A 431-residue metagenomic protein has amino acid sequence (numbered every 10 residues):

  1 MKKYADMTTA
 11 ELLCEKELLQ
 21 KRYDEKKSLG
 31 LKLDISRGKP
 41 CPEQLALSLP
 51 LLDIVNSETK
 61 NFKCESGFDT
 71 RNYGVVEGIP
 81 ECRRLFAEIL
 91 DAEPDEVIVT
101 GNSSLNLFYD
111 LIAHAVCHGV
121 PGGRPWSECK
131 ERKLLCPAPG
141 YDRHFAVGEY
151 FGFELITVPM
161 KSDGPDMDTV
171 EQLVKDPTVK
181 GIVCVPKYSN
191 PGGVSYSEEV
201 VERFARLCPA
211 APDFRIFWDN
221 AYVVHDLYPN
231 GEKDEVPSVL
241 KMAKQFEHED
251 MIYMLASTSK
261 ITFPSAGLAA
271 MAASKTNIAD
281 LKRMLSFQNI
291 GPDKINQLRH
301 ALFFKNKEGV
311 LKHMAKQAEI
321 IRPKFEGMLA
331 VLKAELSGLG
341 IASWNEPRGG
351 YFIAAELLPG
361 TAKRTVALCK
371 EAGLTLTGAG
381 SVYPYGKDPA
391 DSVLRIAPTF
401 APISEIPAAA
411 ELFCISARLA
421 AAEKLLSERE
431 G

Functional and structural regions predicted by a protein language model:
K2-E77, E88, E371-L374: N-terminal "arm"/small-domain region of PLP-dependent enzymes with the aminotransferase-like
K60, F68-P212, V223-E247, A362 (+2 more regions): Conserved core of the PLP fold type I
T100, K244-R322, E335, A422: Conserved core segment of the aminotransferase class I/II
P212-F214, W218, G231-S259, A279-D280 (+1 more regions): Conserved active-site segment immediately N-terminal to the catalytic lysine that forms the internal aldimine
A315-L329, I341-E356, K370: Conserved glycine-rich beta-strand-loop-beta hairpin in the small C-terminal domain of fold type I
A354-G360, L376-R418: Conserved PLP-binding active-site segment of the aspartate aminotransferase-like
T365-E371, A409-C414: Short amphipathic alpha-helices in soluble, non-transmembrane regions that often serve as interface/regulatory elements
